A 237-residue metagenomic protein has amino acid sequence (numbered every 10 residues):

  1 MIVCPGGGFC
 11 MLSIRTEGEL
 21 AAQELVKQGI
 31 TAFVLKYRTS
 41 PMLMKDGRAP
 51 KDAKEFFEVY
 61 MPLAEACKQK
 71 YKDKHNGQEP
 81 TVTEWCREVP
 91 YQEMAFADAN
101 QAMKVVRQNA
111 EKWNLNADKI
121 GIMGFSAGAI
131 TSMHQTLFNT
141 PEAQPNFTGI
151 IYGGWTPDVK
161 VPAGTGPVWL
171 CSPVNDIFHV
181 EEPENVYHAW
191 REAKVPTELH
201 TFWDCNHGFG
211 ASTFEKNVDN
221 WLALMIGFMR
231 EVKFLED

Functional and structural regions predicted by a protein language model:
M1-G6: Short beta-strand element of the alpha/beta-hydrolase
R15-F33, H188: Short amphipathic alpha-helix adjacent to the substrate-entry channel of hydrolases
V26-K36, G121, F147, P196-E198: A fold-wide structural signal in alpha/beta-hydrolase
R48, E58, R191-D237: C-terminal catalytic histidine-bearing segment of alpha/beta-hydrolase fold enzymes
D52-I122: Gly/Ser-rich "nucleophile elbow"/oxyanion-hole loop immediately N-terminal to the catalytic nucleophile in hydrolases
P90-G164: Primarily recognizes the serine-hydrolase "nucleophile elbow" in alpha/beta-hydrolase and SGNH/GDSL folds
L170-S172: Short beta-strand/loop motif that positions the catalytic acidic residue of the alpha/beta-hydrolase fold
I177-E184: Conserved alpha/beta-hydrolase "acid-adjacent" motif
